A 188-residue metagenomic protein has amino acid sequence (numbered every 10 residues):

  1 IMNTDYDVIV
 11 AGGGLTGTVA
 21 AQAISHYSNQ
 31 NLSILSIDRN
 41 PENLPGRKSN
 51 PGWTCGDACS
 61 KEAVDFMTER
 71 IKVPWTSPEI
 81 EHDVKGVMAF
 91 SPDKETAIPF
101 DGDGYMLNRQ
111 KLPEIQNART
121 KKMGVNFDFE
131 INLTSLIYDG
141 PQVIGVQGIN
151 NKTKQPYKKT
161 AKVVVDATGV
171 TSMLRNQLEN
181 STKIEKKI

Functional and structural regions predicted by a protein language model:
N3, E95-A97, K154-K158: Short, mixed charged/polar active-site loops that provide acid/base catalysis or chelate metal/phosphate cofactors
N3-S36: N-terminal Rossmann-like FAD-binding beta1-loop-alpha1 element of flavoenzymes
G13, A23-H26, K121-I188: Predominantly flavin-linked oxidoreductase catalytic cores and closely associated redox partners
T16, A20, E42, T171: Conserved Rossmann-like nucleotide-cofactor binding loop
Y27, P41-V87: N-terminal FAD cofactor-binding segment of flavoenzymes
C55-E62, P99-R119, M173: Short beta-strand to alpha-helix junction loop
F66-E69, P78, Q110-N126: N-terminal Rossmann-like dinucleotide/flavin-binding domain of flavoprotein oxidoreductases that bind FAD/FMN
P92-R109, V143-Q147: Helix-loop-beta segment of a Rossmann-like dinucleotide-binding subdomain
